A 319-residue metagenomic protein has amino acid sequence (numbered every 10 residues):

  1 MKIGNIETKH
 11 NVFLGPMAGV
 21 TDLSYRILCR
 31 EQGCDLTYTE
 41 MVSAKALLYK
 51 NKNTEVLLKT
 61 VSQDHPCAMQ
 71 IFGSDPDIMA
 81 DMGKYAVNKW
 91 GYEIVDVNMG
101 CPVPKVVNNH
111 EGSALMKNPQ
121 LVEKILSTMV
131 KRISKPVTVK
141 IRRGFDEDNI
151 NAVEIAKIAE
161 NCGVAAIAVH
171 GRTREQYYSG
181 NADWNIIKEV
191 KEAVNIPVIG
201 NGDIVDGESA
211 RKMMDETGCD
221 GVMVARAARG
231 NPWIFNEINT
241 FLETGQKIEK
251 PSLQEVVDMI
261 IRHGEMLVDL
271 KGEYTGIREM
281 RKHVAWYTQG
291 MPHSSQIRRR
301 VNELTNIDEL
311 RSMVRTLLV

Functional and structural regions predicted by a protein language model:
M1-F13, L47-P66, C101, K105-E111 (+2 more regions): N-terminal small/glycine-rich loop or linker at the start of catalytic domains across soluble metabolic enzymes
M1-K2, M17-E93: Glycine-rich, positively charged N-terminal anion/phosphate-binding segment
G4, T8, V12-F13, A18 (+6 more regions): Alpha/beta catalytic cores of nucleotide-metabolism and tRNA/nucleoside-modifying enzymes
V12-P16, T37-T39, C67-I71, V95 (+4 more regions): Hydrophobic faces of well-ordered beta-strands that scaffold small-molecule active sites in alpha/beta enzyme cores
M17-G19, V42-A44, F72-S74, G100-P102 (+4 more regions): Active-site beta-loop-alpha junctions enriched in small/polar residues
A80-E111, P119-I196: Alpha/beta enzyme core
